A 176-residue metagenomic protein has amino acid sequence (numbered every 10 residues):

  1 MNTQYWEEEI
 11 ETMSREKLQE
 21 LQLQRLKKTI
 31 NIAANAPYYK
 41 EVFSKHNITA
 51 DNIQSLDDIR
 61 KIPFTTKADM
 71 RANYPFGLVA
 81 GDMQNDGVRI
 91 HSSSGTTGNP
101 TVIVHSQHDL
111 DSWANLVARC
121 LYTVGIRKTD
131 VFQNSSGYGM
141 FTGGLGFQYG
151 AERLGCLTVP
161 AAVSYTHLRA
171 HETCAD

Functional and structural regions predicted by a protein language model:
M1-S92, T97-N115, R119-T123: Nucleotide 5′-phosphate-binding alpha/beta core
Q54, T129, L168-R169: Short secondary-structure transition/capping segments
S93-S94, F132, A151, T166: Hydrophobic alpha-helical segments that mediate membrane insertion or helix-helix packing
Y122-T158: Conserved AMP-binding loop of ANL adenylate-forming enzymes
A161-S164: Short beta->alpha junction loops
H167-A170, C174-D176: Single conserved hydrophobic/aromatic residue that forms the stacking wall/gate of nucleotide- or nucleobase-binding
